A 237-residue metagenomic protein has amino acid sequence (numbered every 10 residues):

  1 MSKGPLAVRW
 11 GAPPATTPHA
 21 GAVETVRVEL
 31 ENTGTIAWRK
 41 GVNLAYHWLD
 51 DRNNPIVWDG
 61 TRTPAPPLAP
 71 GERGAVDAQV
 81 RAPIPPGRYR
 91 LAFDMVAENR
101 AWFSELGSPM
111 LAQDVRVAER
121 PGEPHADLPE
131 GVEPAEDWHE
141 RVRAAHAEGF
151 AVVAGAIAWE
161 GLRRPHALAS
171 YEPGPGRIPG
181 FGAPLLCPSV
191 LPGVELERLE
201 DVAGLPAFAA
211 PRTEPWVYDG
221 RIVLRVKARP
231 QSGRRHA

Functional and structural regions predicted by a protein language model:
M1-H19, A112: Low-complexity, acidic Ser/Thr/Pro/Gly-rich terminal tails and inter-domain linkers that flank the onset of structured
V8-W10, L49-P64: Short beta-strand and strand-turn-strand segments in soluble, beta-rich domains
T33-P55, D94-V96: Short acidic, flexible loop segments centered on an aromatic residue
Q79-G87: Short, surface-exposed loop/turn segments at beta-strand-coil junctions that are enriched for proline with nearby
E123-A135: Short beta-strand-to-loop acidic/aromatic patch adjacent to the donor-nucleotide binding site
D137-A167: Conserved donor NDP-sugar-binding/catalytic core segment of glycosyltransferases
Y171-V190, P215-V223, R229: A recurrent flexible, glycine/aromatic-enriched loop bordering the glycosyltransferase active site that acts as
L191-A210, P215: Donor nucleotide-sugar recognition loop
